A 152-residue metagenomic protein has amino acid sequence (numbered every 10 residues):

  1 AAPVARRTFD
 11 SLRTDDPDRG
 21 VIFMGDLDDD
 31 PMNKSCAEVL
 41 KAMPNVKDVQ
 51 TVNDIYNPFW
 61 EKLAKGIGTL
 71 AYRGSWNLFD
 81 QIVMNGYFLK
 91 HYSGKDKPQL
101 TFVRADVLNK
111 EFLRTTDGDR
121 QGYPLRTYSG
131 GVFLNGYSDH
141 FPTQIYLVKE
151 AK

Functional and structural regions predicted by a protein language model:
A1-T8: Long, well-ordered alpha-helical scaffolding segments within enzyme catalytic domains, especially pronounced
F9-I22, D28-K152: Metal-dependent phosphoester-hydrolase catalytic domains
